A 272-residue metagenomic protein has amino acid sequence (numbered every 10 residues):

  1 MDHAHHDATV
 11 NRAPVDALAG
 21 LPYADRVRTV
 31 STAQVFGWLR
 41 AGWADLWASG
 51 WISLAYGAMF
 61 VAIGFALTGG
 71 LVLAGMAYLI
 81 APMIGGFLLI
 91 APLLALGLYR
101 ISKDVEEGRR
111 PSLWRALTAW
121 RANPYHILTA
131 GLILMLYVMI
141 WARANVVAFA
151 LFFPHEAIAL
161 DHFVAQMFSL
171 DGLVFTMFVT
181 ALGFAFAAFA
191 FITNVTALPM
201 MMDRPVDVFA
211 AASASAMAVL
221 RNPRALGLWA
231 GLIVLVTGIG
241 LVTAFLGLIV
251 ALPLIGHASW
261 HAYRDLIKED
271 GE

Functional and structural regions predicted by a protein language model:
M1-E272: Hydrophobic alpha-helical membrane segments
